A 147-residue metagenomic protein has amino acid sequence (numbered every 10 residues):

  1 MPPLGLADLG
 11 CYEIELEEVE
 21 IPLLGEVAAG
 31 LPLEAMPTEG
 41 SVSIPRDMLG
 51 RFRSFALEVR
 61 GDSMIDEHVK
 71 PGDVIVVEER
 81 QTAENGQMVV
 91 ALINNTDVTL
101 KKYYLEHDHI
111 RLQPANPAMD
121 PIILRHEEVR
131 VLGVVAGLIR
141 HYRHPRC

Functional and structural regions predicted by a protein language model:
M1-I65, K70, T96-V98, L105-H109 (+4 more regions): Short, positionally conserved secondary-structure boundary motifs
S54, E84-V89: Short, hydrophobic/aromatic-rich segments at coil-to-beta transitions
D66-E67, A83-N85: Short, solvent-exposed loop/turn segments at secondary-structure junctions
G72-D73, Q87: Structural motif
V76-V77, V90: Hydrophobic beta-strand signal
R80-A83, N95-D97: Short, charged beta-turn/beta-strand-edge "cap" motif at the junction between a beta-strand and an adjacent loop
M88-V90, L100-Y104: Short beta-strand-centered aromatic/proline hotspots
